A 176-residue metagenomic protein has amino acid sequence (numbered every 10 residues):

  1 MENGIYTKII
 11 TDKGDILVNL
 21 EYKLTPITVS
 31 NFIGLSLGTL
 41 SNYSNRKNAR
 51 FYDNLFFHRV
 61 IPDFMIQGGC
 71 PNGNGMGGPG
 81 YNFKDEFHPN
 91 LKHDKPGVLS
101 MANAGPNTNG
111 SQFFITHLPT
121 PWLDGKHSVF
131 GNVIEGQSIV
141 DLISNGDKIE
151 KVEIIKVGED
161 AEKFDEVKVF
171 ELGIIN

Functional and structural regions predicted by a protein language model:
M1-N176: Cyclophilin-like peptidyl-prolyl cis-trans isomerases
